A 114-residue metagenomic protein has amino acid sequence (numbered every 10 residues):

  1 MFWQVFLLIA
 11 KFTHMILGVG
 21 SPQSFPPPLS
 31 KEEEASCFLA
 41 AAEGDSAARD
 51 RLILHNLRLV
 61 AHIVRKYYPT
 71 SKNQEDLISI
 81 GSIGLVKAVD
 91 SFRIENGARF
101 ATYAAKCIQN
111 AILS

Functional and structural regions predicted by a protein language model:
F2-S114: Alpha-helical promoter-recognition and RNA polymerase-docking modules of transcription initiation factors, dominated by
